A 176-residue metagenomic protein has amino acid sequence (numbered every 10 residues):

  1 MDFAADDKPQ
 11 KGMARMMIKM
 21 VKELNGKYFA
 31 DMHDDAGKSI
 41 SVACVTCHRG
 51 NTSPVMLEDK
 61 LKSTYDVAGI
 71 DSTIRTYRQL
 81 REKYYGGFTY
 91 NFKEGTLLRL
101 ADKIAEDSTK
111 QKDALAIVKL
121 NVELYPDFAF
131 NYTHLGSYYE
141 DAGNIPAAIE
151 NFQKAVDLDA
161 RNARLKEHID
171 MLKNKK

Functional and structural regions predicted by a protein language model:
M1-E106, K112, L124-D127, D141 (+2 more regions): Sequence context surrounding c-type heme c attachment/ligation sites in exported
D71, P146, L172-K176: Alpha-helical linker/edge segments of TPR/alpha-solenoid repeat scaffolds and analogous pre-/post-domain helices
Y132-Y139, N151, I169-L172: TPR/Sel1-like alpha-solenoid repeat signature
